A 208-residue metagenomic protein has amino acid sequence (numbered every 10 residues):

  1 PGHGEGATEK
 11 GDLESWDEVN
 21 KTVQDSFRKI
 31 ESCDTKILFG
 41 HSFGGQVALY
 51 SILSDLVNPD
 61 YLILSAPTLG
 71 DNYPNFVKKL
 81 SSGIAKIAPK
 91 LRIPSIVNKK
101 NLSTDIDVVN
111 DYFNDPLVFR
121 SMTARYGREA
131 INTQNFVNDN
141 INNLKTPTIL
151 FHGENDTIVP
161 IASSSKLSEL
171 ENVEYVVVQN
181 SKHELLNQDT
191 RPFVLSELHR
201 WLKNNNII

Functional and structural regions predicted by a protein language model:
G4-I30: Catalytic nucleophile-loop/oxyanion-hole region of alpha/beta-hydrolase and closely related hydrolase-like folds
L38-G40, S65: Short beta-strand immediately N-terminal to the catalytic nucleophile in serine-hydrolase-like folds
G40-G44, A48: Gly/Ala-rich beta-loop-alpha elbow adjacent to hydrolase catalytic centers
L53-A88, G127: Flexible "cap/lid" loop of the alpha/beta hydrolase fold
L91-N140: Alpha/beta-hydrolase
L144, L150-H152, D156: Short beta-strand/loop motif that positions the catalytic acidic residue of the alpha/beta-hydrolase fold
T157-S163: Conserved alpha/beta-hydrolase "acid-adjacent" motif
E174-I208: Catalytic active-site module of serine/aspartate enzymes centered on a nucleophile-bearing elbow/loop
